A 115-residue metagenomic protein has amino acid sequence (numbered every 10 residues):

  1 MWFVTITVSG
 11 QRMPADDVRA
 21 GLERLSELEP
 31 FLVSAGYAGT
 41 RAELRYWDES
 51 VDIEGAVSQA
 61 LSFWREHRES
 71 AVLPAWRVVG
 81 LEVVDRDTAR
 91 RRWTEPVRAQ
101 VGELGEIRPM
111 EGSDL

Functional and structural regions predicted by a protein language model:
M1-L115: Long, contiguous binding/interaction regions
